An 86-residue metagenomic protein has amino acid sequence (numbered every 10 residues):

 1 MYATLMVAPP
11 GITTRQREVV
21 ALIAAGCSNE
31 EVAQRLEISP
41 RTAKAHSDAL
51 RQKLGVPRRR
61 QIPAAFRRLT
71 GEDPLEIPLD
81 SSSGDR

Functional and structural regions predicted by a protein language model:
Y2-A45, K53, R67-G71, L75-D85: Helix-turn-helix DNA-binding segment
N29, Q61-I62: Short amphipathic alpha-helical segment with a characteristic S/N-K-E followed by hydrophobic residues
T42, A49, R60: Residues in the helix-turn-helix
P57: Residue-level signal for short amphipathic helical patches enriched in basic/charged and nearby hydrophobic residues
